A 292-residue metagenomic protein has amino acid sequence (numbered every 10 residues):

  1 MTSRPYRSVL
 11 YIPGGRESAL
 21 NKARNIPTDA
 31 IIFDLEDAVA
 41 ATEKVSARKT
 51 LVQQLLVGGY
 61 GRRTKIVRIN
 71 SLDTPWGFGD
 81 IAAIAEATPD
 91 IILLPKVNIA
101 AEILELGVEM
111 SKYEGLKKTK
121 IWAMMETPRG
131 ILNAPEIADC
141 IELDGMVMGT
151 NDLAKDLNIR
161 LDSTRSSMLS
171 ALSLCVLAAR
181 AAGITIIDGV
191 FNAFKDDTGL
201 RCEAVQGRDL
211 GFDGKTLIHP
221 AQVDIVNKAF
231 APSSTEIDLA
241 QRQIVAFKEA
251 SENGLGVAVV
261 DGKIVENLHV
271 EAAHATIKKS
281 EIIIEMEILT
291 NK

Functional and structural regions predicted by a protein language model:
M1-K292: Expand to "…catalyze enediolate/carbanion chemistry for C-C bond making/breaking, isomerization, decarboxylation
